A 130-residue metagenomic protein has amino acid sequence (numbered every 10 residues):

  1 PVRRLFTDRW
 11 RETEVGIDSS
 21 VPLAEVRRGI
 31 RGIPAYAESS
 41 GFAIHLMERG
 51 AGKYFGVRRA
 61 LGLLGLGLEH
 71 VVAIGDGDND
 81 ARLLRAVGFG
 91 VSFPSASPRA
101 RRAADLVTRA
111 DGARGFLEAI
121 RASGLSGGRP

Functional and structural regions predicted by a protein language model:
P1-F55: HAD-like small-molecule phosphatases
M47, Y54-P130: Mg2+-dependent phosphoryl-transfer enzymes with acidic/Ser/Thr/Gly-rich catalytic loops
